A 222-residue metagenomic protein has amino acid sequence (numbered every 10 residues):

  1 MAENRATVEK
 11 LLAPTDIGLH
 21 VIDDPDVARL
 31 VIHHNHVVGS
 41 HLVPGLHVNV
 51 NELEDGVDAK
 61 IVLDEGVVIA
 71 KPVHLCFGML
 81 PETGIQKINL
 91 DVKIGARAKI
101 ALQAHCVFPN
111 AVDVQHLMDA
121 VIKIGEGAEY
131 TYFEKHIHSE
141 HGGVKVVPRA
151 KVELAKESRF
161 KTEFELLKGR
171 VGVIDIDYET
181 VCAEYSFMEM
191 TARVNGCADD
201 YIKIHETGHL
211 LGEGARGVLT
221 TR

Functional and structural regions predicted by a protein language model:
M1-N35, H41-L46, N51-E52: N-terminal basic/disordered segments at the start of proteins
R29-H34, V38-R222: Conserved beta-strand/loop scaffold segments within soluble protein domains that form the structured core and edges
